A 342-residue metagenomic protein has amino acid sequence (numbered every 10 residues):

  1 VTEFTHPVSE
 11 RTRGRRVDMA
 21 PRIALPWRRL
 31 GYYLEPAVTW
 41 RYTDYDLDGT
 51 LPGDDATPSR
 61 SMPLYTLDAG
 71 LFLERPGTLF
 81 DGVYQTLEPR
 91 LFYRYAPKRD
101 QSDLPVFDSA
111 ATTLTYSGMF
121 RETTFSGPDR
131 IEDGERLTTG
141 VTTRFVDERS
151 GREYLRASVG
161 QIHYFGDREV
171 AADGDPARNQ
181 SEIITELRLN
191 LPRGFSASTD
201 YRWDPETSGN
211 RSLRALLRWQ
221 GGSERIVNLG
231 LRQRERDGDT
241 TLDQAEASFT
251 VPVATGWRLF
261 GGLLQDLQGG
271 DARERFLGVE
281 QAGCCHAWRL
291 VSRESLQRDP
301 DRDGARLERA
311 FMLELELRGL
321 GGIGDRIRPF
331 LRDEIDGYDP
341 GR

Functional and structural regions predicted by a protein language model:
V1-R342: Outer-membrane beta-barrel proteins and related beta-barrel translocases across Gram-negative bacteria
